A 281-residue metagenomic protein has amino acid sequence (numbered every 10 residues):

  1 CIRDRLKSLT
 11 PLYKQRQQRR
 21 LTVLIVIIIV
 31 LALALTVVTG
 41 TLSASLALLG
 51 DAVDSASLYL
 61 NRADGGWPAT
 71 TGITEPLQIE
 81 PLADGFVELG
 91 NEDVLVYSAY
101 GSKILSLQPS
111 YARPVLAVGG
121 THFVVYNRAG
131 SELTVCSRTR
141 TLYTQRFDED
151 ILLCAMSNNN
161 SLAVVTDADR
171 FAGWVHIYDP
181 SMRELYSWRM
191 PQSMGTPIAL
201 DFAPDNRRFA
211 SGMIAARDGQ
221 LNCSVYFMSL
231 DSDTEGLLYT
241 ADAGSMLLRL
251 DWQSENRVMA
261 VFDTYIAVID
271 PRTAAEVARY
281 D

Functional and structural regions predicted by a protein language model:
C1-D4: Conserved small/polar residues in nucleotide/adenosyl-binding loops
T22-T39: Hydrophobic membrane-insertion alpha-helices, especially the h-region of bacterial N-terminal signal peptides
S57-T71, G101-Q108, R140-R146, E184-M190 (+2 more regions): A short beta-strand motif characteristic of beta-propeller blades
Y59-L95, L107-A117: Beta-strand-rich domains and repeat architectures in extracellular enzymes and scaffolds, especially beta-propellers
G72-I79, P109-T121, E149-N158, M194-F202 (+2 more regions): Repeated scaffold domains used in trafficking and secretory/extracellular systems, primarily beta-propellers
F86, F123, S161-A163, N206-F209 (+1 more regions): Hydrophobic beta-strand positions that form the internal "hydrophobic ladder" of WD40/Gbeta-like beta-propeller blades
D93-F147, V277-D281: Structured, soluble extracytoplasmic/luminal domains of envelope-associated proteins
D93-L95, S131-V135, R170-H176, R217-M228 (+1 more regions): Structural motif
